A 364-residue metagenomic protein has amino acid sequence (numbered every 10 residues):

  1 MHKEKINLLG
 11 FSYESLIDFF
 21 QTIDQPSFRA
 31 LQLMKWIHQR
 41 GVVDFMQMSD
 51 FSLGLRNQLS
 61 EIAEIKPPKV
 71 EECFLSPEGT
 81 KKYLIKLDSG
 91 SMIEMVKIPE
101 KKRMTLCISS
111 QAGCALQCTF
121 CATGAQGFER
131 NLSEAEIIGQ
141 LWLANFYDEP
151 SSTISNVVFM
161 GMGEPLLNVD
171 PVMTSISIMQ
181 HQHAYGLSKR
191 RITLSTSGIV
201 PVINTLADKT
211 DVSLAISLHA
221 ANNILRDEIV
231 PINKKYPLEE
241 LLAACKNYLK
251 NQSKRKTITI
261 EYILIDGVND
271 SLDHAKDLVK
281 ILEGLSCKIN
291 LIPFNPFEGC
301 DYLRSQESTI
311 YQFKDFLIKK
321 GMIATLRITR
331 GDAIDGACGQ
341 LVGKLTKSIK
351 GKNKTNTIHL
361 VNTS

Functional and structural regions predicted by a protein language model:
M1-I93, P99-K101, K246-I258, Y262-S364: Auxiliary Fe-S-binding modules of radical SAM enzymes
Y13, A115, I199-P201, N222-N223 (+1 more regions): Alpha-helix N-cap/helix-start and coil->helix boundary motif
S76, S109-S110, S195, S217: Short linear Ser/Thr-Pro motifs
K81, I93, M104-L106, L116 (+1 more regions): Generic beta-strand structural signal
K97-I98, P171: Residue-level structural signal for beta-strand termini and adjacent loop
P99-E136, W142-L143, P150: Canonical Radical SAM [4Fe-4S] cluster-binding loop centered on the CxxxCxxC motif and its immediate flanking residues
N145-K320: Conserved AdoMet/S-adenosylmethionine-binding subsite of the radical SAM
